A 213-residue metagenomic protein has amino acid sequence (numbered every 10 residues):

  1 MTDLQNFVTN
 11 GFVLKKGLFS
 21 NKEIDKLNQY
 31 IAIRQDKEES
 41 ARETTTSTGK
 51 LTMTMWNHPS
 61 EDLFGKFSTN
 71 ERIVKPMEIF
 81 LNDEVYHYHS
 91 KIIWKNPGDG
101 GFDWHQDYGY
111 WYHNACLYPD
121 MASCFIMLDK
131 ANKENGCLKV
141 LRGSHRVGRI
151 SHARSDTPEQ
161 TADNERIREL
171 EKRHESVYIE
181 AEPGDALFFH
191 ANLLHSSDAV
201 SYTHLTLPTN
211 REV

Functional and structural regions predicted by a protein language model:
T2-N10, K15-C116, A153: Non-heme Fe(II)-dependent double-stranded beta-helix
H89-I92, C124-I126, L205: A structural signal for short, well-ordered beta-strand segments
Q106-Y108, I126-K130, R142: Short, structured patches in soluble enzyme cores that scaffold and shape functional sites
L117-N132: Short, conserved beta-strand element in jelly-roll/cupin
K133-L194: Double-stranded beta-helix
H195-S201: Short beta-strand His + acidic residue motifs that chelate non-heme Fe in jelly-roll/DSBH and cupin folds
T203-T209: Conserved small/polar residues in nucleotide/adenosyl-binding loops
